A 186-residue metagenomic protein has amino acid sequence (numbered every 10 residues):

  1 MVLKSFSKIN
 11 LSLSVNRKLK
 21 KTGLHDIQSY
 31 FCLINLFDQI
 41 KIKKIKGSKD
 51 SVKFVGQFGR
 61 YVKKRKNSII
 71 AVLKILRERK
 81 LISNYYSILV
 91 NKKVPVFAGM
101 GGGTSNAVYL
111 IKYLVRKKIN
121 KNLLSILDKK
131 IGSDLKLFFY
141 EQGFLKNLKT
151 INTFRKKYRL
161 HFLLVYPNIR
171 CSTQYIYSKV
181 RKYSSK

Functional and structural regions predicted by a protein language model:
M1-A98, V115-K121, Y166-I169: ATP-binding N-lobe of GHMP and related small-molecule kinases
V2-C32, K117-K186: ATP-dependent small-molecule kinase catalytic core of the GHMP/sugar-kinase superfamily and closely related
K44, S105-A107, Y113, K179-K182: General N-terminal targeting signals
A98-L124, L137: DPxDG-like acidic metal-binding loop motif
